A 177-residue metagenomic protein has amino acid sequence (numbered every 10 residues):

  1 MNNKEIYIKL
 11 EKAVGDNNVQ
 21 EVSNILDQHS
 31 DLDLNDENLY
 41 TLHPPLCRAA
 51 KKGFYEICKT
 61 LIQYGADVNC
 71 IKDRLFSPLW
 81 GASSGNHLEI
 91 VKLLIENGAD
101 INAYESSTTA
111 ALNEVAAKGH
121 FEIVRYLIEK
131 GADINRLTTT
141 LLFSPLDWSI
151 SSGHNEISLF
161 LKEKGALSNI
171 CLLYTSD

Functional and structural regions predicted by a protein language model:
K4-L10, D36-P45, I71-P78, Y104-A111 (+2 more regions): Ankyrin-repeat boundary/"N-cap" motif
I8-D16, Q20-E21: Alpha-helical segment of the N-proximal tetratricopeptide repeat
E21, E56-I57, E89-I90, E122-I123 (+1 more regions): Conserved ankyrin/ankyrin-like repeat signature
L26-L32, K59-D67, K92-D100, R125-D133 (+1 more regions): Ankyrin repeat domain, specifically the short helix-to-loop turn at the C-terminus of the second helix of each repeat
E105-S152: Ankyrin-repeat and related helical/solenoid repeat scaffolds used for protein-protein interactions
Y174-D177: Conserved small/polar residues in nucleotide/adenosyl-binding loops
